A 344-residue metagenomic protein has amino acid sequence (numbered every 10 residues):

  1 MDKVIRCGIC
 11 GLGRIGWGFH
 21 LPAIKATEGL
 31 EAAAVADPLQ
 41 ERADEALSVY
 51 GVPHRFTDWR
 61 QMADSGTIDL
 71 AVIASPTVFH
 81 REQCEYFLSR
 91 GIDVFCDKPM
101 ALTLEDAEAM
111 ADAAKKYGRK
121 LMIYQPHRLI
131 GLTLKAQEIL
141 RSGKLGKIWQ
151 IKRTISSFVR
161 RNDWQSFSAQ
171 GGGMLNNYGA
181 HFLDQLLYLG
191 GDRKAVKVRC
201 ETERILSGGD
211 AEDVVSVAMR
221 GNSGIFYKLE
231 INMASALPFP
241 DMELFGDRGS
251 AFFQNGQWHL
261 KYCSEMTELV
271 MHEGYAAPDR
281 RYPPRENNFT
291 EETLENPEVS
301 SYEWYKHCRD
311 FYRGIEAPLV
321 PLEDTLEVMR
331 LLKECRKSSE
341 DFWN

Functional and structural regions predicted by a protein language model:
M1-V4, L70-I73, E108, K116-R119 (+1 more regions): C-terminal helix-rich "cap/oligomerization" subdomain common to oxidoreductases
M1-Y50, D341: N-terminal Rossmann-like dinucleotide-binding module
Y50-A113, S300-S301: Beta-loop-alpha module in the N-terminal Rossmann-like domain of NAD(P)-dependent dehydrogenases, especially those
C96, L121-I123, F253: Hydrophobic residues in well-ordered beta-strands that form the structural core
A109-P126, G146-I151: Rossmann-fold dehydrogenase core element
H127-G208: Predominantly a Rossmann-like dinucleotide-binding segment in NAD(P)-dependent oxidoreductases
N177, D184-K261, Y302-I315, K333-R336: Contiguous beta-strand/loop segments that form the cofactor/metal-binding neighborhood of enzyme cores
R248-E323, N344: C-terminal glycine/acidic-rich active-site capping loop/insertion
